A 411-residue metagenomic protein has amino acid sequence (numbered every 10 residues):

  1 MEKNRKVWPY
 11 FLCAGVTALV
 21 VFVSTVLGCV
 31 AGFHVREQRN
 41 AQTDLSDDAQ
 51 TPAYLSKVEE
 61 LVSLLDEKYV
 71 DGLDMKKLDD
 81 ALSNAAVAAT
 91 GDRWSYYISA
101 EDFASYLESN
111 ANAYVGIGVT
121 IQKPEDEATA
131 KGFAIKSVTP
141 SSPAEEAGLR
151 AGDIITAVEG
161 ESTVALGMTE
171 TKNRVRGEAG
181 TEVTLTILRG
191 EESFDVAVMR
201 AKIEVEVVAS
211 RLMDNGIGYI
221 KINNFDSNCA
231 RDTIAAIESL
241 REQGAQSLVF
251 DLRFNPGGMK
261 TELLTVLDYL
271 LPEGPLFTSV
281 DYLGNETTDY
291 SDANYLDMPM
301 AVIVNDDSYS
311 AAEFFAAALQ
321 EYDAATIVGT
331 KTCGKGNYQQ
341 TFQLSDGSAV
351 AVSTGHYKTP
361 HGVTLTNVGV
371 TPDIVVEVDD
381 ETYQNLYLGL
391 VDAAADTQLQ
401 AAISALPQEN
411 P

Functional and structural regions predicted by a protein language model:
E2-N4, K136-T139, E145-A147, E159-S162 (+1 more regions): Cleft-lining beta-strand/loop regions that shape enzyme active-site pockets
E2-Y96: Terminal targeting/pro-maturation regions of precursor/exported proteins
T51, N112-A157, E161-A165, S227-A230 (+1 more regions): PDZ/PDZ-like domain segments forming the peptide/carboxylate-binding groove, activating on the N-terminal beta-strands
Y54-L61, D74, L78-A86, T90 (+11 more regions): Stable alpha-helical elements in mature extracytoplasmic
L61, L82, A86, V119 (+9 more regions): Terminal peptide-recognition signature
D66-K131, E182-V183, L188-A197, P411: Extended, small/polar residue-biased N-terminal targeting/export presequences and adjacent propeptide/linker tracts
S83, T120-T139, G216-K221, Y387 (+2 more regions): PDZ/PDZ-like groove recognition
Q339-Q343, V350-Q384: Conserved P-loop NTPase
